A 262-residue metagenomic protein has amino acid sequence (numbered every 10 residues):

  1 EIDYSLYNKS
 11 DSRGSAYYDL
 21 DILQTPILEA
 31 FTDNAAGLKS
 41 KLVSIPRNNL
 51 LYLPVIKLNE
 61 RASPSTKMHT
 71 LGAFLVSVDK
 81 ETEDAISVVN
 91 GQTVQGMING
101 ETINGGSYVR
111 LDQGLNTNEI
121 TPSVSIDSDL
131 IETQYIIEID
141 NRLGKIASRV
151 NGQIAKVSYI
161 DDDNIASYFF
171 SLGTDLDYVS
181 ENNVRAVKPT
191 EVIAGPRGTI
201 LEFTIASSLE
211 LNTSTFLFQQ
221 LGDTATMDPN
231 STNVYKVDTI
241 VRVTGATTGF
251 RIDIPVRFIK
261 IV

Functional and structural regions predicted by a protein language model:
E1-G37, V43: N-terminal low-complexity, intrinsically disordered "leader/linker" segments enriched in small/polar and basic residues
L28-V262: Long, compositionally biased low-complexity segments
